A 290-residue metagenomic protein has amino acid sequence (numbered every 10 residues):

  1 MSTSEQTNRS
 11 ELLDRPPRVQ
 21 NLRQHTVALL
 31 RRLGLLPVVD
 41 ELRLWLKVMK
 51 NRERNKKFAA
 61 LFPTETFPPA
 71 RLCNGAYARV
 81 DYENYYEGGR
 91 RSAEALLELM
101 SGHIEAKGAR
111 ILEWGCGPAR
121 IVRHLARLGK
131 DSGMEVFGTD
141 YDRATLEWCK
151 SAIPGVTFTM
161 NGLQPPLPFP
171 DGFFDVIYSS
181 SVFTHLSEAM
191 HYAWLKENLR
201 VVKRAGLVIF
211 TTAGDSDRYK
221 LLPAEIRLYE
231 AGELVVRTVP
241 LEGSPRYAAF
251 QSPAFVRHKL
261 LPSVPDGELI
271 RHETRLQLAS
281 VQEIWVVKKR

Functional and structural regions predicted by a protein language model:
S2-Q6: Soluble, non-transmembrane catalytic domains of enzymes that act on hydrophobic metabolites at membranes
R9-Q24, A28, R32-A109, W114 (+3 more regions): Class I (Rossmann-like) S-adenosyl-L-methionine-dependent methyltransferase catalytic domain, capturing the SAM-binding
A109, F173, A205-G206: Surface-exposed loop/turn positions
P165-I177: A short acidic, Gly/Pro-enriched loop at the edge of an enzyme's catalytic core that lines a small-molecule cofactor
V176-A189: A short SAM/SAH-binding and catalytic strip from SAM-dependent methyltransferases
Y192-R204: A short glycine-rich, Lys/Arg-flanked "PGG" loop and its adjoining helix->strand segment in the class I
